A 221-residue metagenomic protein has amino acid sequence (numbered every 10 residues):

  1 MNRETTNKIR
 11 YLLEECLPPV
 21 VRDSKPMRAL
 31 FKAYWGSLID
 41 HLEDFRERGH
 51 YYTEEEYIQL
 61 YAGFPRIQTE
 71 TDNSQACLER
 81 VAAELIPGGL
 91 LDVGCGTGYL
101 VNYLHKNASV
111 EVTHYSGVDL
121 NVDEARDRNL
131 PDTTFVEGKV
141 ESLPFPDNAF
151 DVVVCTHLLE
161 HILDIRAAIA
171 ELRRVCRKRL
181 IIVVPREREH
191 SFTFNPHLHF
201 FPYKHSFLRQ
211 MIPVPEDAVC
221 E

Functional and structural regions predicted by a protein language model:
M1-S142, P146, I169, F194 (+1 more regions): Conserved N-terminal segment of class I S-adenosyl-L-methionine
G88, D151, K178: Conserved acidic residues
V112-T113, C176-K178: A short helix->loop->beta-strand "cap" motif at the edges of active sites that frequently abuts
V154: A conserved beta-strand element that flanks and buttresses the S-adenosyl-L-methionine
H157-H161: Short catalytic micro-motifs in class I SAM-dependent methyltransferases
I162-E171: A short, conserved alpha-helix within the catalytic core of class I
K178-R186: Conserved beta-strand signature within the Rossmann-like core of class I S-adenosyl-L-methionine
E216-E221: Conserved S-adenosyl-L-methionine
